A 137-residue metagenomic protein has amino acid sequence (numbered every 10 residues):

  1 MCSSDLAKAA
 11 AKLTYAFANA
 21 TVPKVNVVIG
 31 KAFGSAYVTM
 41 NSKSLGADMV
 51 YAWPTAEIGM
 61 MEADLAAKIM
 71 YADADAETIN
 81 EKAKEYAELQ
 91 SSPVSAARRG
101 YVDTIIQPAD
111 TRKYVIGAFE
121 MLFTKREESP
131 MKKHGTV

Functional and structural regions predicted by a protein language model:
S4-V137: Ligand-binding clefts of soluble mixed alpha/beta catalytic domains
